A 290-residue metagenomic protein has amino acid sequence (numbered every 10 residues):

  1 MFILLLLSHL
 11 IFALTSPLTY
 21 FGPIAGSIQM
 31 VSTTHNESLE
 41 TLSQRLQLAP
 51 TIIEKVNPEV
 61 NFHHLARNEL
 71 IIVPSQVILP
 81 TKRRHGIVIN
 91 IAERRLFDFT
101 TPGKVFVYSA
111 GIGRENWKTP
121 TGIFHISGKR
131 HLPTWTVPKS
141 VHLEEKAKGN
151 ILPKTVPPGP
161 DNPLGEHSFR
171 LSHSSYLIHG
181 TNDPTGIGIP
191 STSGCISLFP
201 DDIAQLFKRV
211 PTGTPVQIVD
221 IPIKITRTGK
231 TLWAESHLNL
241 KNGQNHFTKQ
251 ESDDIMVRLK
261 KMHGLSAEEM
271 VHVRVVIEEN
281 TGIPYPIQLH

Functional and structural regions predicted by a protein language model:
S8-L10: N-terminal signal peptide c-region/cleavage motif recognized by signal peptidases
L14-A25, P50-I87, V216, P222: Extracellular LysM carbohydrate-binding repeats and other cell-envelope/extracellular binding modules
T15-Q47: Primarily a LysM-type cell-wall glycan-binding module
G26-I28, L48, V60, A66-L70 (+10 more regions): Extracytoplasmic
T34-H63, G103-V107: LysM (lysin motif) carbohydrate-binding repeats in extracellular/periplasmic proteins that recognize
V77-P184, S236-H237, N242-H290: Gly/Pro-biased beta-strand-loop elements
H167-R209, P215: Active-site scaffold segments
F207-S252, L259: N-terminal targeting pre-sequences for secretion and organelle import
